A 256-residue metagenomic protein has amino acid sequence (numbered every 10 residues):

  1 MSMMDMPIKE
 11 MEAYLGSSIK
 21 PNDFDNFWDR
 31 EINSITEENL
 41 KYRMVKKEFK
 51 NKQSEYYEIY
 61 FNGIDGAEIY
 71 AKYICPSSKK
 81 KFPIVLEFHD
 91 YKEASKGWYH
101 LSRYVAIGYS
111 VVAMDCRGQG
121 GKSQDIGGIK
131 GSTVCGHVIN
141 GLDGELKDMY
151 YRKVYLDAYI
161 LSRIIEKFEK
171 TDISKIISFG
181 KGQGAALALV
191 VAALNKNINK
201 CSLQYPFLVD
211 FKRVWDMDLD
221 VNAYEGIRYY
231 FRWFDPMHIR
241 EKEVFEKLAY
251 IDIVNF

Functional and structural regions predicted by a protein language model:
M1-S54: N-terminal targeting or regulatory segments adjacent to alpha/beta-hydrolase or S9 domains
E55-Y60, I64-P76: A short loop-to-beta-strand scaffold at the N-terminal edge of the catalytic core in hydrolase folds
A71, C75, K81-Y91: Short beta-strand element of the alpha/beta-hydrolase
K96, S102-V105, Y109-L156: Cap/lid segment of the alpha/beta-hydrolase catalytic domain
Y104, I165, V191-A192: Aromatic pocket-lining residues of Rossmann-like dinucleotide-binding sites
H137-G182: Gly/Ser-rich "nucleophile elbow"/oxyanion-hole loop immediately N-terminal to the catalytic nucleophile in hydrolases
A185, L189-H238: Hydrolase active-site cap/lid region
K242-F256: Serine-hydrolase catalytic core
